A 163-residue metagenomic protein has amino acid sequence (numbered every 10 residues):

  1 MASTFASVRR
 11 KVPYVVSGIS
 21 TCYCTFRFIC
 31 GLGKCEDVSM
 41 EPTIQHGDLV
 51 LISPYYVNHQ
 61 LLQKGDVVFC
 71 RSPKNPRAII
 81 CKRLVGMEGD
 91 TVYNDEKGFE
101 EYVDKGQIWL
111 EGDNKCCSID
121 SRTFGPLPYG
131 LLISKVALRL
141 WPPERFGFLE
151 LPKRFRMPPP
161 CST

Functional and structural regions predicted by a protein language model:
M1-I79, F99-Y102, L131, A137-T163: Protein maturation boundaries and topogenic segments
K34, C116, D120-S121: Juxtamembrane cytosolic face of transmembrane helices
L49, V67, T91, Q107-I108: Residue-level marker of beta-strand positions
N58, V92-Y93, C117-S118: Short beta-strands and strand-coil junctions in structured, solvent-facing domains, enriched
R77-M87, G125-L127, L131: Short coil-to-beta-strand transition motifs
E88-N94, L138-P142: Short, conserved beta-turn/loop elements at beta-strand boundaries and strand-helix junctions
E101-Y102, I108, P126: A membrane-cytosol interface segment of integral membrane proteins
G112: Phosphate/adenylate-binding glycine loop and adjacent helical scaffold
